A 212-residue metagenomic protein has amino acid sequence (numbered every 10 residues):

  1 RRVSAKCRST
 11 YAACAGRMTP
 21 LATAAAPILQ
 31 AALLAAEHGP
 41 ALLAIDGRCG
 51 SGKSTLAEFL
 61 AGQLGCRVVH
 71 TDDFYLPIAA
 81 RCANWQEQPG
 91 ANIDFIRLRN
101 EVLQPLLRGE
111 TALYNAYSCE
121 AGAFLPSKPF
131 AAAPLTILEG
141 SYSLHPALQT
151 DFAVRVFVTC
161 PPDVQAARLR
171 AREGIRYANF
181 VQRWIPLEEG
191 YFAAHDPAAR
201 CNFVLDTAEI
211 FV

Functional and structural regions predicted by a protein language model:
R8-L42: Extreme N-terminal, non-catalytic leader segments that precede Walker-type/kinase nucleotide-binding cores
R48: P-loop (Walker A) phosphate-binding loop of NTP-binding proteins
K53: Conserved lysine of the Walker
L56: Hydrophobic positions on the alpha1 helix immediately C-terminal to the Walker A/P-loop
C66-A79: Short beta-strand-centered segment that lines the nucleotide-binding/catalytic pocket of NTP-utilizing
A80-G122, L135: Conserved nucleotide-sensing/catalytic segment adjacent to the nucleotide-binding pocket in NTP-handling enzymes
A121-R172: ATP-dependent NMP and nucleoside kinases share a basic, alpha-helical "lid"
A123, S127, H145, I175-V212: Small-molecule kinase domains that catalyze NTP-dependent phosphoryl transfer to phosphate-bearing small molecules
